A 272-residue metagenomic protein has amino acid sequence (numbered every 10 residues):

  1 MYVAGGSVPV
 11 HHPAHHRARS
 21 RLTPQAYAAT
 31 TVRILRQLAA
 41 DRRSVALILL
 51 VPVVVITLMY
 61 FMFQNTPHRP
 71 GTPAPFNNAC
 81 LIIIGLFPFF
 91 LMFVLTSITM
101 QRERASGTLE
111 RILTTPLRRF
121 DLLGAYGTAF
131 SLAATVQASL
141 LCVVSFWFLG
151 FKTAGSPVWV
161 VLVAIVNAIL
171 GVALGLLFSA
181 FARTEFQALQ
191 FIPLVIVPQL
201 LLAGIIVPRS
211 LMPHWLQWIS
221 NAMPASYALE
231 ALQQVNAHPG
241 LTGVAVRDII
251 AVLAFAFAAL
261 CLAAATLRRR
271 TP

Functional and structural regions predicted by a protein language model:
M1-L22, L267: C-terminal coupling/interaction segments
H11-H16, L35, A231-L232: Hydrophobic "lid"/C-terminal helical patch of Rossmann-like NAD(P)-dependent dehydrogenase/epimerase domains
A18-E110, R119-S139, S145, L149-A164 (+3 more regions): Transmembrane helix-boundary elements of multi-pass transport/secretion proteins, especially ABC-type permease modules
R42-A46, I165-Q199, I206-V207, P272: A structural motif at transmembrane helix-loop-helix junctions in multipass membrane proteins
L58-P67, A182-A222, S226: Transmembrane helix segments
S226-G240: Short, membrane-exposed interhelical loops at transmembrane-helix boundaries
